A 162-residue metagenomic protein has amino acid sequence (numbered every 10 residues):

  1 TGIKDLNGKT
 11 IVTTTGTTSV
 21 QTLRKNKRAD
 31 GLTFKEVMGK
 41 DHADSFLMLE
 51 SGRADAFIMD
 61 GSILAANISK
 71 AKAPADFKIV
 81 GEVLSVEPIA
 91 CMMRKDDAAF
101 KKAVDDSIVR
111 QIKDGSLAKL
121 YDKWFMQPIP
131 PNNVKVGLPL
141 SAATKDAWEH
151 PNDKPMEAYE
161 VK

Functional and structural regions predicted by a protein language model:
T1-I11: Flexible hinge/capping segments at coil-to-helix
I3, V20-R24, H42-F46, E50 (+4 more regions): Extracytoplasmic/secreted envelope proteins and their assembly/folding machinery, especially bacterial periplasmic
K9-T10, T15-T17, A65, A90-P130: Extended ligand-binding regions for polar small-molecule ligands
K9-V12, E50-D60, P74-A75: Alpha-to-beta junction loops
S19-M38, I68-A73: Ligand-binding cleft/hinge of the Venus flytrap
K35-S51, S85-E87: Short helix-initiation/N-cap motifs at beta->coil->alpha
G61, S69-D105, Q127-N152: Periplasmic-binding protein-like
E149-K162: Short, low-complexity, Pro/Ser/Thr/Gly-rich segments in the mature regions of secreted, periplasmic
